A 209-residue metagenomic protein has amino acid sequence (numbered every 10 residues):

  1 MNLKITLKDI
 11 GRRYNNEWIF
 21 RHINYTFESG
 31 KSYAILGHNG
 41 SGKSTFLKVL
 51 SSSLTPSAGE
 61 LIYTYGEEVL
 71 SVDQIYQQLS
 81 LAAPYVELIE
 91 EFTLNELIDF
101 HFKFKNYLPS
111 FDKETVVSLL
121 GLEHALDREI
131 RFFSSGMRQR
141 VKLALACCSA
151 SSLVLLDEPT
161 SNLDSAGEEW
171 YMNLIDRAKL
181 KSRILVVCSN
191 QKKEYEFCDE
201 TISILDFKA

Functional and structural regions predicted by a protein language model:
I5, F20-H22: Conserved structural motif at the start of ABC-family nucleotide-binding domains
N39, D157, D164: ABC-family nucleotide-binding domains
S51: Helix-to-loop junction immediately C-terminal to a conserved catalytic motif
P56-L70, Q74-I75: Conserved ABC transporter NBD signature motif
Y85, E90-N106: Q-loop/switch helix immediately C-terminal to the Walker
S110-L126: Conserved ABC ATPase "signature" region
L143-L145: Hydrophobic anchor residue at the start of the ABC signature
C148-S152: A short, proline-enriched helix->beta-strand linker immediately N-terminal to the Walker B motif in ABC-type P-loop
